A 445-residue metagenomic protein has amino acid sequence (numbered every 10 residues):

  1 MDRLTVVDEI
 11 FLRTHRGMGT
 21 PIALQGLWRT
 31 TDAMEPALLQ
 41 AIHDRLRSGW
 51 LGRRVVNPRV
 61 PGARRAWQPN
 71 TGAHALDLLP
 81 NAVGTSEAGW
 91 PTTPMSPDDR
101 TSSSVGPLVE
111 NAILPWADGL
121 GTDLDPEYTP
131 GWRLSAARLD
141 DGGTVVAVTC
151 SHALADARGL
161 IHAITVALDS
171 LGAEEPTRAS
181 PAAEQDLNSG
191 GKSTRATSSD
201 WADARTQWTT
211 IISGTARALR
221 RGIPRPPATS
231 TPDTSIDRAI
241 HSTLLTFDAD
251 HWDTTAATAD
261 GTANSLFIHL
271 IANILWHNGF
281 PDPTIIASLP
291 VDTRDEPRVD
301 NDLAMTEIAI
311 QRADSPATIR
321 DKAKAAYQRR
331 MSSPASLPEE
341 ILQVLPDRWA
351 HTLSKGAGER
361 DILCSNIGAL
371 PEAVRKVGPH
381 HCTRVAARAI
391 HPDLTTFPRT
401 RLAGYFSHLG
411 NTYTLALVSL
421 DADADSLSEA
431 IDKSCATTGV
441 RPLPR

Functional and structural regions predicted by a protein language model:
M1-R195, D253, T262-T284, P379-R445: Non-catalytic N-terminal regions of enzymes
I42, L46, I211-L219, N264-L266 (+3 more regions): Hydrophobic alpha-helical membrane segments, chiefly transmembrane helices and signal peptide h-regions, characterized
E174-E175, S180-P224: Secretion/export-associated helical scaffolds and adjacent low-complexity Pro/Gly/Ser/Thr-rich regions
R195-D200, S242, D300-V377: Helical lid/core segments from catalytic subdomains that handle acyl or acyl-like groups
T206-G261: Flexible, P/S/T/G-rich "lid" or insertion loops adjacent to the active sites of thioester-utilizing
R238-I310: Long, internal scaffold/assembly segments composed of regular secondary structure
P283-L289, A304-T306, R360-S365, L402 (+1 more regions): Structural beta-strand/beta-sheet cores of well-ordered domains, especially the beta-sheet scaffolds that support
L289-V291, N366, L417-D421: Active-site proximal loops enriched in glycine and acidic residues that flank catalytic Cys/His/Asp and coordinate
